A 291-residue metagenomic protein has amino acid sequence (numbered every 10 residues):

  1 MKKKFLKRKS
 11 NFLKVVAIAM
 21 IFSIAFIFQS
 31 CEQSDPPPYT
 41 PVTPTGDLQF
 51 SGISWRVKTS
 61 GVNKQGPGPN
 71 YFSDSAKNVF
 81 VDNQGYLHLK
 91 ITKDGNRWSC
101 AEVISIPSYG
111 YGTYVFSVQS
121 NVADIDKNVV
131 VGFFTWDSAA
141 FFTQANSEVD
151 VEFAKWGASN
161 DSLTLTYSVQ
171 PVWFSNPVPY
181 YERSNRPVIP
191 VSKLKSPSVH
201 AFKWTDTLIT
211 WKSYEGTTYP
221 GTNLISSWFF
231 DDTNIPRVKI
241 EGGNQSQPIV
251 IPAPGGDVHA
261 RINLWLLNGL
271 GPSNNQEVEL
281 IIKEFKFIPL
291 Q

Functional and structural regions predicted by a protein language model:
M1-N11: N-terminal secretory signal peptides that target proteins for export/translocation
V16-F26: Bacterial N-terminal signal peptides
C31-F142, S147-G157, T222-N223, F229-D231 (+1 more regions): Low-complexity, Ser/Thr/Pro/Gly-rich disordered linker/stalk regions
G85-H88, L163, I209-W211: Hydrophobic residues embedded in beta-strands of well-ordered beta-sheets
C100-P107, S184-V191, P248-V250: Beta-strand-rich interaction surfaces with strong enrichment in secreted/lumenal proteins
Y114-F116, S196-W204, I209-S213: Short tryptophan-centered beta-strand motifs in secreted/extracellular beta-sheet-rich domains of glycan-recognition
A140-S196, W265: Glycine-aromatic-enriched beta-strand/loop faces of beta-sandwich-type recognition domains, especially lectin-like
G216-D257: Short, solvent-exposed beta-strand-to-loop segments that form ligand-recognition rims of beta-rich domains
